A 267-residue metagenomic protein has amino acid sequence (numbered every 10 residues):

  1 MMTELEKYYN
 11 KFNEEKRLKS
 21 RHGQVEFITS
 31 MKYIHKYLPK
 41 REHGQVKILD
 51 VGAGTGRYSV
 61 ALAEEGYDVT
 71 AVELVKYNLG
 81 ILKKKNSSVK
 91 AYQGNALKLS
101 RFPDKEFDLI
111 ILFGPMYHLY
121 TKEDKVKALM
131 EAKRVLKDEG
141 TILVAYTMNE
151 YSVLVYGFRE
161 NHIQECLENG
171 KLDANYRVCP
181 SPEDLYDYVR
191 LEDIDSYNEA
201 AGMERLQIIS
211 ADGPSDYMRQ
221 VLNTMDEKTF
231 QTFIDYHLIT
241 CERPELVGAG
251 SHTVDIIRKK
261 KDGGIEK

Functional and structural regions predicted by a protein language model:
M1-H43, R57: Conserved class I S-adenosyl-L-methionine
G44-G52: Conserved class I S-adenosyl-L-methionine
G56-K98: Class I SAM-dependent methyltransferase SAM/SAH-binding core
S100-I110: A short acidic, Gly/Pro-enriched loop at the edge of an enzyme's catalytic core that lines a small-molecule cofactor
V126-D138: A short glycine-rich, Lys/Arg-flanked "PGG" loop and its adjoining helix->strand segment in the class I
I142-G170: Conserved class I S-adenosyl-L-methionine
L185-G202, I208: Short alpha-helix
L206-K267: A C-terminal cap/extension of S-adenosyl-L-methionine-dependent methyltransferases that defines the acceptor-substrate
